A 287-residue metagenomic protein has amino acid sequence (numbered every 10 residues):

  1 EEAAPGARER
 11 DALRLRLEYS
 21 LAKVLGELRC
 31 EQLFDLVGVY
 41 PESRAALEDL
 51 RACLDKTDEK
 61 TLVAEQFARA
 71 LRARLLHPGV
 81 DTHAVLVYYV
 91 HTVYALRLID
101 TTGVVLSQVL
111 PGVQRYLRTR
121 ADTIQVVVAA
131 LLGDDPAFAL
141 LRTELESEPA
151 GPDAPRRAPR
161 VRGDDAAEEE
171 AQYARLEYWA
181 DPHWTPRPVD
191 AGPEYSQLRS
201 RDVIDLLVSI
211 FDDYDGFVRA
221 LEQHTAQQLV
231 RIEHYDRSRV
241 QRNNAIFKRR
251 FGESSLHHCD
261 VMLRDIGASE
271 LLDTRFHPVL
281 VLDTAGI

Functional and structural regions predicted by a protein language model:
E1-I287: Eukaryotic scaffold/interaction segments
